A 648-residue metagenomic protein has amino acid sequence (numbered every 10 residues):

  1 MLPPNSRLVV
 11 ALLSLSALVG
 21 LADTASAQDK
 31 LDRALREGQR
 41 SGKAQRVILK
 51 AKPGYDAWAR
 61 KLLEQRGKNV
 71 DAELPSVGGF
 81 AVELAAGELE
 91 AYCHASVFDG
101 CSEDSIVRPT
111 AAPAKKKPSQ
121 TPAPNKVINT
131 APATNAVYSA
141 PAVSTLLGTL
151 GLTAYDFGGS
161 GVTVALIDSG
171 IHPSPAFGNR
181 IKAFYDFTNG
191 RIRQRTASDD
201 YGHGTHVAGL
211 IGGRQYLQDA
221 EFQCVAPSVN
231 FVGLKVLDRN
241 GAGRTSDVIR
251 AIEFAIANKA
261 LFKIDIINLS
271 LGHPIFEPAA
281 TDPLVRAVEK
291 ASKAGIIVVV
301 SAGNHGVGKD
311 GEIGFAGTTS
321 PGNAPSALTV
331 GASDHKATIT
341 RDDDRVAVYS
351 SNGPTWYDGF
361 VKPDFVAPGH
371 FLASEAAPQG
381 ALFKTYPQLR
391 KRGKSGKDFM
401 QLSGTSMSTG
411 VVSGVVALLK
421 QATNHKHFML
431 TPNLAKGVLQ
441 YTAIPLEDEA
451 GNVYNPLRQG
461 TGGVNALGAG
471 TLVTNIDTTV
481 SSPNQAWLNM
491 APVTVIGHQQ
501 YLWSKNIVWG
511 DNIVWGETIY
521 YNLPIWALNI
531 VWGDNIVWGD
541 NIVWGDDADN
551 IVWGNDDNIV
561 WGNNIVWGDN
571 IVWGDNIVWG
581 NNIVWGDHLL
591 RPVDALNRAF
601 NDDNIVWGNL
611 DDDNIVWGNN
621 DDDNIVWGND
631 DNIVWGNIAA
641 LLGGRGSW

Functional and structural regions predicted by a protein language model:
M1-A11: Bacterial N-terminal signal peptides that target proteins for export
V10-G20: Bacterial N-terminal signal peptides
D29-E37, P53-V143, T153, P325: Autoinhibitory propeptides
L35-E37, Q223, I264-S270, A367 (+7 more regions): C-terminal subdomain of the subtilisin-like protease fold in secreted/lumenal serine endopeptidases
N69, L150-Y185, R191-S246, A260-I266 (+9 more regions): Subtilisin-like serine protease catalytic core
T145-R193, D200, T205-H206, L210 (+14 more regions): Acidic-leg catalytic submotif of subtilisin-like serine proteases
D168, T318-S413, A417, G468 (+11 more regions): Extracellular S/T/G-rich loop segment that most often corresponds to the catalytic His/Ser-adjacent loop
I252-P278, S301-A302: Short acidic, glycine-rich surface-loop motifs adjacent to enzyme active sites
